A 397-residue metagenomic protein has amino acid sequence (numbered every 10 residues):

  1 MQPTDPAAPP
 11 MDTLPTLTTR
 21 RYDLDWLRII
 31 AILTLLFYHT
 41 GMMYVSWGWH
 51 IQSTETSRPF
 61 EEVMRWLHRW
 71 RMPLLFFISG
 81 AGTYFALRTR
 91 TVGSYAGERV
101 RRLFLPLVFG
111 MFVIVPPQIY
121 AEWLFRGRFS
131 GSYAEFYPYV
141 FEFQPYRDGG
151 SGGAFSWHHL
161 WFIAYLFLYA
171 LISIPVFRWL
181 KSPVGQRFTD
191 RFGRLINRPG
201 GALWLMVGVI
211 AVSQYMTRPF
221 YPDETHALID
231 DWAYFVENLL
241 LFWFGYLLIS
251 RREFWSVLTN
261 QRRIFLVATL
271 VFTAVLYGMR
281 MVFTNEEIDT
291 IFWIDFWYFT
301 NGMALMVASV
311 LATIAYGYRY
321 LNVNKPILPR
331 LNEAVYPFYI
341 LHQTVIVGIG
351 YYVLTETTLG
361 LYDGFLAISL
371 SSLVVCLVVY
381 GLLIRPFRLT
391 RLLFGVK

Functional and structural regions predicted by a protein language model:
M1-D230, P329, T355-K397: Membrane-cytosol interface segments of multi-pass membrane proteins, especially ER/Golgi lipid-handling enzymes
T34-F37, Y165, P199-S213, E237-L240 (+5 more regions): Alpha-helical transmembrane segments of multi-pass integral membrane proteins
W70-L75, L160-L168, W232-W243, T300-A308 (+4 more regions): Membrane-embedded alpha-helical segments of multi-pass membrane proteins, especially the transmembrane helices
S79-G80, L168, I172-V176, L241-F254 (+4 more regions): Transmembrane alpha-helical segments
R99-L107, Q261-T269, F338: Junctions where cytoplasmic loops transition into the N-terminal start of transmembrane alpha-helices in multi-pass
G110, T269-R385: Alpha-helical transmembrane segments of multi-pass integral membrane proteins
D190-I196, S256-V267, K325-P337: Membrane-helix boundary/juxtamembrane motif in polytopic membrane proteins
I229-Y277: Acidic, glycine-rich loop-and-beta core segments that form the ion-binding/anion-interacting portion of active sites
